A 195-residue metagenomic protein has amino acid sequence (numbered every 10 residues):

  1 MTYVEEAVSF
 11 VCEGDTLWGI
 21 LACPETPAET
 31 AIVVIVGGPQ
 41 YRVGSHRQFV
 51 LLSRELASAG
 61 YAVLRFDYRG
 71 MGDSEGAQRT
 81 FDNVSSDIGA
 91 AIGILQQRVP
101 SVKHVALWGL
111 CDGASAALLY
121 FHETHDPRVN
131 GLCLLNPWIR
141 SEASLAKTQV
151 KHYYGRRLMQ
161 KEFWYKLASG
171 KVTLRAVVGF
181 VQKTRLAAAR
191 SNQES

Functional and structural regions predicted by a protein language model:
M1-T30: N-terminal cap/lid segment of alpha/beta-hydrolase-fold proteins
P24-D67: Short, surface-exposed "cap/lid" segments of acyl-processing enzymes
P39, Y68-G72, I139: Alpha/beta-hydrolase active-site loop signature
M71-H104: Catalytic nucleophile-loop/oxyanion-hole region of alpha/beta-hydrolase and closely related hydrolase-like folds
A106-G109, L135: Short beta-strand immediately N-terminal to the catalytic nucleophile in serine-hydrolase-like folds
W108-A117: Gly/Ala-rich beta-loop-alpha elbow adjacent to hydrolase catalytic centers
L119-E123: Active-site signature of alpha/beta-hydrolase-fold catalytic machinery across serine- and Asp/Cys-nucleophile hydrolases
P127-S195: The alpha/beta-hydrolase serine catalytic core
